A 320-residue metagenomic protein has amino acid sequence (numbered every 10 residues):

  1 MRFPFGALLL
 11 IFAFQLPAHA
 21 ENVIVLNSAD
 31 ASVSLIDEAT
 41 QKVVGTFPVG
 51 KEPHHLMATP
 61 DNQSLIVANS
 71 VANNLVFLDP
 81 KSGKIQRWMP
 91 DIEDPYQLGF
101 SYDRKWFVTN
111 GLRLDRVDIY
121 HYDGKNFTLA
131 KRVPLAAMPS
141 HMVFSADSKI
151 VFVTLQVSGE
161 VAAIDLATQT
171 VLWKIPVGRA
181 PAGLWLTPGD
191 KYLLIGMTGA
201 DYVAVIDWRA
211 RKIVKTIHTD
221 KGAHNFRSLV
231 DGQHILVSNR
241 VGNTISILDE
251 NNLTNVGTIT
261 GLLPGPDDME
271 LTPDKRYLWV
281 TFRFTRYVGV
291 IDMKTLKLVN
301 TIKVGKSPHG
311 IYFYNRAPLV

Functional and structural regions predicted by a protein language model:
M1-G6: Bacterial N-terminal signal peptides that target proteins for export
L8-L10, Q15-V320: Predominantly soluble domains enriched in secretory-pathway, periplasmic, or organellar proteins
